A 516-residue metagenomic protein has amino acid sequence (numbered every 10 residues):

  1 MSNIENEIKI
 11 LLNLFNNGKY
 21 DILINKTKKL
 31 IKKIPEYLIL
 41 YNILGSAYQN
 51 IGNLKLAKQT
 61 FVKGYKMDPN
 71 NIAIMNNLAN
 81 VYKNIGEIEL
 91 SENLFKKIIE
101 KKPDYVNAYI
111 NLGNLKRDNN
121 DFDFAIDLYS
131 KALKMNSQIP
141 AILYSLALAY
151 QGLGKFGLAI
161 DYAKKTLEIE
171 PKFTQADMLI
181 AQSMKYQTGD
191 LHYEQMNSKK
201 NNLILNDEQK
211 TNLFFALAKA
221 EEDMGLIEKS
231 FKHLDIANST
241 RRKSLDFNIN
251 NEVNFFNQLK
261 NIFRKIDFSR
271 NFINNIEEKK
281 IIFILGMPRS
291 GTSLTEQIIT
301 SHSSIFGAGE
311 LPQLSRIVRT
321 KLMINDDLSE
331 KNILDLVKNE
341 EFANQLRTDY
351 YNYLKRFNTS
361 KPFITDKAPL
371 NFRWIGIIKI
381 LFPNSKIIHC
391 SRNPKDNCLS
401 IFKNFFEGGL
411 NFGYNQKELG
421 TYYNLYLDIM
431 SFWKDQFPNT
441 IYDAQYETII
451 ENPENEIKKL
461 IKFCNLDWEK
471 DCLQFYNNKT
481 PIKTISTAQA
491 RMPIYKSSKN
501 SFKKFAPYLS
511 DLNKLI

Functional and structural regions predicted by a protein language model:
L12, N16, I39-N50, A73-N84 (+4 more regions): Conserved alpha-helical positions within TPR/SEL1-like repeat arrays
K33, M67, K101, M135 (+3 more regions): Structural marker of alpha-solenoid helical repeat scaffolds
Y162, A181, Y193-L205, L213-I282 (+3 more regions): PAPS-dependent sulfotransferases, especially Golgi type II membrane carbohydrate sulfotransferases
N274-I380: Phosphate-binding active sites in nucleotide-utilizing proteins
I378-I401: Conserved phosphate-donor/acceptor-positioning beta-strand/loop module used by diverse small-molecule
